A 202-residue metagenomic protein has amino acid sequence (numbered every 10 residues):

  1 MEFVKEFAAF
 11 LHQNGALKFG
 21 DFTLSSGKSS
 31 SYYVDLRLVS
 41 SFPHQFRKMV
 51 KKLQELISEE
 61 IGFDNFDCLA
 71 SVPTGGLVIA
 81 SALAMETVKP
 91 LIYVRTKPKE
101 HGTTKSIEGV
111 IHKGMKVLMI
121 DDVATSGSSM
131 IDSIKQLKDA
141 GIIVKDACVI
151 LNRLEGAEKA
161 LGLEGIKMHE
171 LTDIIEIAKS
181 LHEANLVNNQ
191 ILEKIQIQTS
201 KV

Functional and structural regions predicted by a protein language model:
M1-I120, S128-V202: PRPP-associated nucleotide enzymes
